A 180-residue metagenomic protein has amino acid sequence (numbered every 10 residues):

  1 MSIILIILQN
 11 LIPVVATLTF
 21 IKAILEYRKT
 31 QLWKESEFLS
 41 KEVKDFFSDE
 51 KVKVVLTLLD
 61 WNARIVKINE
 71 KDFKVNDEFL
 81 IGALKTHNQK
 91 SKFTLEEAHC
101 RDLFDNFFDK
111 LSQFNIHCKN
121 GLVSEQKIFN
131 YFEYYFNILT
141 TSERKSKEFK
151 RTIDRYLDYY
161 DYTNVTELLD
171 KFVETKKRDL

Functional and structural regions predicted by a protein language model:
S2-E78: Membrane-proximal alpha-helical anchors
G82-L180: An amphipathic alpha-helical interaction surface
